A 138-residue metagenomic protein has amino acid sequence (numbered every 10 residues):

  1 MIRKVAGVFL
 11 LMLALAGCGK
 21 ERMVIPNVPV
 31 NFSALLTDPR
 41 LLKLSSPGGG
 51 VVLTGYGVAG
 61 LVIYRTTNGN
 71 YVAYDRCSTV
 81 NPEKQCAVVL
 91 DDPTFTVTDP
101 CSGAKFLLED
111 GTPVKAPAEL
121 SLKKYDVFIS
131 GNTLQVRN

Functional and structural regions predicted by a protein language model:
M1-C18: Sec-dependent bacterial lipoprotein signal peptides
M12-L15, P47, T96-V97: Short hydrophobic/aromatic-rich motifs at helix boundaries and adjacent loops
G19-T94, L107-L108, S121-N138: N-terminal pre-ligand scaffold of iron-sulfur
G69, C101-S102: Short loop/turn microsegments at loop-to-beta-strand junctions
D92-C101, P113-K123: Short cysteine/histidine-rich metal-coordination sites, predominantly Zn2+-binding motifs
F106-V114: Short metal-binding segments enriched for Cys and/or His
